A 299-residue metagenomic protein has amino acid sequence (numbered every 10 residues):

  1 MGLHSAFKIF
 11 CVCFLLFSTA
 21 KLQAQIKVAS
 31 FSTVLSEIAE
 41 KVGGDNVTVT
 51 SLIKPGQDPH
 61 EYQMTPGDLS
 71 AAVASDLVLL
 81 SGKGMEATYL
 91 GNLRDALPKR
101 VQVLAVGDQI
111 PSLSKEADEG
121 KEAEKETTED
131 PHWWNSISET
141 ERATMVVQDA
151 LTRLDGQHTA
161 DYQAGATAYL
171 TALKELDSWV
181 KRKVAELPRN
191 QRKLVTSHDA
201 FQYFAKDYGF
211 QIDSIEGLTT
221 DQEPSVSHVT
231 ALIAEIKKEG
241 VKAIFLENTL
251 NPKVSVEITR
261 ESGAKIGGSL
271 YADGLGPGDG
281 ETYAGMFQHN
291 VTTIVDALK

Functional and structural regions predicted by a protein language model:
M1-S5: N-terminal secretory signal peptides that target proteins for export/translocation
K8-K21: Bacterial N-terminal signal peptides
Q25-K299: Extracytoplasmic metal-acquisition and chelation regions
